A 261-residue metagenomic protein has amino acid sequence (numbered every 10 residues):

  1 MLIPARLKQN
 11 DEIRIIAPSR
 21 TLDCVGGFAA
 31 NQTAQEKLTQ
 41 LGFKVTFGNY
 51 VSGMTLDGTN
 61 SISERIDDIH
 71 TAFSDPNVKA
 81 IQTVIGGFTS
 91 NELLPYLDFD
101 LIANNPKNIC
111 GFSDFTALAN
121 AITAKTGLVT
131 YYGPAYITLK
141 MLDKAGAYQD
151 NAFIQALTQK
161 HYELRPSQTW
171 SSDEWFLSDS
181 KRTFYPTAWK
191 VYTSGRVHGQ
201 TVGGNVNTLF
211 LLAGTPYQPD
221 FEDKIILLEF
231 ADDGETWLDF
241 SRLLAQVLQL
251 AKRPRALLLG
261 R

Functional and structural regions predicted by a protein language model:
M1-N77: ATP/NTP phosphate-donor binding region
G26-A34, P186-D233: Conserved beta-alpha junction segments in alpha/beta enzyme cores
A72-S74, A121-T123, V129-Y131, L209 (+1 more regions): Hydrophobic structural segments
Q82-N91, Y96, F112: N-terminal glycine-rich "phosphate-gripper" loop used for MgATP/nucleotide binding and carboxylate activation
L97-K125, V129-Y136: Short, acidic/small-residue loops that bind anionic groups at enzyme active sites
Y131-N207: Conserved anion/nucleotide-ligand pocket segment
G214-R261: Internal helical hairpin/lid segments
